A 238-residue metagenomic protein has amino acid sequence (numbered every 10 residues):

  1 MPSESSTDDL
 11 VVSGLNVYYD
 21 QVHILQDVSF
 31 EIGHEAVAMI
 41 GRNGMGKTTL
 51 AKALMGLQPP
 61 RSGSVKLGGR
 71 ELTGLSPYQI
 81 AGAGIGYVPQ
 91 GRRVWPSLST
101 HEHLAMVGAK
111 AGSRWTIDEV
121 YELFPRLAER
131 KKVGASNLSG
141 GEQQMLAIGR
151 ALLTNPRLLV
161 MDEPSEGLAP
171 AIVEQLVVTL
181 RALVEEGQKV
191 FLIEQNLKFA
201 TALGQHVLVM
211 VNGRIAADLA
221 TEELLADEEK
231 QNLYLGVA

Functional and structural regions predicted by a protein language model:
L10, I24-L25: Conserved structural motif at the start of ABC-family nucleotide-binding domains
I40-R42: The feature captures the beta-strand-to-loop junction immediately N-terminal to the Walker
M55: Helix-to-loop junction immediately C-terminal to a conserved catalytic motif
P59, E71-R92, I117, E129-K132 (+1 more regions): ABC ATPase NBD coupling module
G134-L138, E142: Conserved ABC ATPase signature
A151-L152: ABC ATPase C-loop
L159-E163: Catalytic Walker B motif of ABC-type/P-loop ATPase nucleotide-binding domains
